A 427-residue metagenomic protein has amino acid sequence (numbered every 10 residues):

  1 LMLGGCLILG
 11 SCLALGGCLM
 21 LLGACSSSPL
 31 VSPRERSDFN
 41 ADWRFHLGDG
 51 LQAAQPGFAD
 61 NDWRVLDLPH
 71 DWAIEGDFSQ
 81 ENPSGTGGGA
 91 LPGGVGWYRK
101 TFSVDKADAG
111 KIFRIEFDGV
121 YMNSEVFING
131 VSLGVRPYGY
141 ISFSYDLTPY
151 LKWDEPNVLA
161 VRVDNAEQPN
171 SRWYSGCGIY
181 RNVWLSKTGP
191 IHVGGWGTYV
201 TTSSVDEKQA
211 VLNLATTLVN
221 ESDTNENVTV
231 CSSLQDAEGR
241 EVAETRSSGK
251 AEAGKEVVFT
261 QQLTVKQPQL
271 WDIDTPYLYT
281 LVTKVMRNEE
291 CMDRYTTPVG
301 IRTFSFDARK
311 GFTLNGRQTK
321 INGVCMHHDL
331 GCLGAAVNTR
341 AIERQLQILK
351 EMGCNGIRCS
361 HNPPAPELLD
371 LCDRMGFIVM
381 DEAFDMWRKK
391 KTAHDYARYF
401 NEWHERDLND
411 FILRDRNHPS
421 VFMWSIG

Functional and structural regions predicted by a protein language model:
C25-S84, V158-R162, A166, G178 (+1 more regions): Accessory carbohydrate-binding/adhesion or oligomerization-edge regions at the termini of glycan-active proteins
E35-F39, L47-D49, G93-Y199, E221-S222 (+3 more regions): Accessory beta-strand-rich segments of carbohydrate-active enzymes
V95, D154, Q209, E252-E256: Solvent-exposed, conformationally flexible loop/turn segments
D108-K111, L151-P156, N225, V265-T280: Short glycine/proline/serine/threonine-rich loop/turn segments at secondary-structure transition edges
M122, Y140-W153, P169, T303-G427: Active-site mouth of glycoside hydrolases
G130, V183, T216, Y279 (+3 more regions): Conserved, mostly hydrophobic/aromatic
A210-G249, V257-Q261: Beta-strand-rich binding/interaction modules
